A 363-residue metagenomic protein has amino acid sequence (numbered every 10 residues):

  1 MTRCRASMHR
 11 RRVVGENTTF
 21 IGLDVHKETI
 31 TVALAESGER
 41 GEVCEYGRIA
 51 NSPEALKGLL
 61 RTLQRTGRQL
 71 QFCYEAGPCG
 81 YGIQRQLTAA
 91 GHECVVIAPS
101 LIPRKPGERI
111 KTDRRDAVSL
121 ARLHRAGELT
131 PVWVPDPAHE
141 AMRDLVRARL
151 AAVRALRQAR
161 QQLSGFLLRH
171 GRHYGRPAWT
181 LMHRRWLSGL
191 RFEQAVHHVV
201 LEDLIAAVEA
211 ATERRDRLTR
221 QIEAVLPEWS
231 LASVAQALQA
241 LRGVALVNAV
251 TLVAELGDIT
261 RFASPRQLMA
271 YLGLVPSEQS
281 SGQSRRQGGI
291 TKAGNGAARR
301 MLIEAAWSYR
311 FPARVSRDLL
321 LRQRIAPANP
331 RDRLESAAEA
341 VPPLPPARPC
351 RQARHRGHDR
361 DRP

Functional and structural regions predicted by a protein language model:
M1-P363: A detector of single, family-specific signature residues that are central to catalytic or substrate-handling motifs
